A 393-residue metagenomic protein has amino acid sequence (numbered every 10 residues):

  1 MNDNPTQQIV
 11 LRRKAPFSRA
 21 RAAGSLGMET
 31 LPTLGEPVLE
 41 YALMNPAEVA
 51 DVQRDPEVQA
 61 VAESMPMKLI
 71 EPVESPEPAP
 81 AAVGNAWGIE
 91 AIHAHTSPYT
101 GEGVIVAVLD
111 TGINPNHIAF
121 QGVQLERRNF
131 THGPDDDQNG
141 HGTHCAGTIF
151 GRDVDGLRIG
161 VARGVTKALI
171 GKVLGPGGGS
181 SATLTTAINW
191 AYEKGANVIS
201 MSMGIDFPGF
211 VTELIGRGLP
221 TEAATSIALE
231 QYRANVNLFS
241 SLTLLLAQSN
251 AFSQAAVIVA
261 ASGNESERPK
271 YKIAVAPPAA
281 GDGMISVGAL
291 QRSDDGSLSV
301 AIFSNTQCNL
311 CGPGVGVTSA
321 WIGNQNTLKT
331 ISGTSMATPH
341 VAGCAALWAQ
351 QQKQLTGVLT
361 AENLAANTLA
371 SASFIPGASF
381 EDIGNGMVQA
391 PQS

Functional and structural regions predicted by a protein language model:
M1-R13: Short glycine-/aliphatic-rich beta-strand segments at the starts of folded cytosolic domains
R12, F17-N85, I273: Autoinhibitory propeptides
L43-A50, V73-V108, R128-Q138, S240-L244 (+4 more regions): N-terminal domain-start motif of subtilase-like serine proteases
M44, S64-M65, V108-G112, T148-R152 (+10 more regions): Active-site-proximal beta-strand/loop segments in catalytic clefts of secreted hydrolases
H95-E126, G133-A182, K194-N197, S202-V211 (+4 more regions): Subtilisin-like serine protease catalytic core
I105, D110-I113, I118, R268-Q350 (+3 more regions): Extracellular S/T/G-rich loop segment that most often corresponds to the catalytic His/Ser-adjacent loop
A146-I149, L169-L174, N189, N197 (+1 more regions): Hydrolase catalytic cores
V173-P277, N324-P339, F374-E381: Substrate-binding/access-modulating region of protease and related hydrolase catalytic domains
